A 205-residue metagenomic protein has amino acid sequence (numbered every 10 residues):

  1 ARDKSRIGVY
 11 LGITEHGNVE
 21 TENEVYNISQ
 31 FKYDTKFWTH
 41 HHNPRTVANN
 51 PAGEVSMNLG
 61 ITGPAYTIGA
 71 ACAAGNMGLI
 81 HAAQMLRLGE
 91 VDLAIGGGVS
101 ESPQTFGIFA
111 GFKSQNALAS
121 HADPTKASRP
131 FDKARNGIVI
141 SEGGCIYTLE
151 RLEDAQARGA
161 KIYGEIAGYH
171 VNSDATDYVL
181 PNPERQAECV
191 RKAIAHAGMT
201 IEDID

Functional and structural regions predicted by a protein language model:
A1, A48-L59, P64-V99, V139-A160: Active-site-proximal alpha-helical scaffold in enzymes
A1, G17, L59, L86 (+5 more regions): Structural signal for hydrophobic packing residues in well-ordered secondary-structure cores of soluble enzyme domains
A1-T67, V99-F109, D203-D205: Conserved beta-ketoacyl condensing-enzyme motif
R6-Y10, D92-G96, S128, Y163: Short glycine-aspartate micro-motif
H16-E22, E101-S128, V171-E188: Active-site-adjacent elements of ketosynthase-type condensing enzymes
F37-P44, A65-A71, A134-I140, T176-D177: Flexible, glycine/proline-enriched loop segments at strand-loop-helix junctions that form or flank small-ligand binding
T39, M57, P64, T105-S114 (+4 more regions): Glycine-rich, flexible loop/turn motifs
D123-I201: Condensing-enzyme catalytic core mediating Claisen C-C bond formation in acyl metabolism
